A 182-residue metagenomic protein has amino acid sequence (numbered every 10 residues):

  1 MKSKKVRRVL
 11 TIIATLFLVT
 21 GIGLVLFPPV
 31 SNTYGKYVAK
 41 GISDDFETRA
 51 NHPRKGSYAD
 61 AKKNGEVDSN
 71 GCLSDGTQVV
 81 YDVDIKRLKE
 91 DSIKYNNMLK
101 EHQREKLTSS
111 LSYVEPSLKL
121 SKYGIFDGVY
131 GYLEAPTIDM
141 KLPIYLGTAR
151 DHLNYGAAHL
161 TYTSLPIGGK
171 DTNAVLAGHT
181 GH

Functional and structural regions predicted by a protein language model:
K4-H182: Solvent-exposed, non-transmembrane regions of membrane-associated and secreted proteins
